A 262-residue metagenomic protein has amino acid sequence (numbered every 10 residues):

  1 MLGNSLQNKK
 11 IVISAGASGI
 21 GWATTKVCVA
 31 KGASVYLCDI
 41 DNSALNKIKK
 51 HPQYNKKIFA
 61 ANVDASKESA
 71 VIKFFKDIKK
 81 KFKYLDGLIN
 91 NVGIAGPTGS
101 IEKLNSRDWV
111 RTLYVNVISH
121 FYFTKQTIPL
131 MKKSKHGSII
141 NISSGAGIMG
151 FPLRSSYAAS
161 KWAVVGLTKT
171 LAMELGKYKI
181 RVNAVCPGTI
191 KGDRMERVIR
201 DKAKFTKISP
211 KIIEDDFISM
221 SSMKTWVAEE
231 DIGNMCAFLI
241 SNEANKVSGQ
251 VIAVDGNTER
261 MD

Functional and structural regions predicted by a protein language model:
L2-G3, A95-T98, M149, A237 (+1 more regions): Short C-terminal tail/terminal secondary-structure segment of NAD(P)H-dependent dehydrogenase/reductase domains
Y84, G176, R181, V247-G249: Short, small/polar-rich loop/turn modules that mediate ligand/substrate recognition or access, typified
G99-I101, N105-V110, F217: Substrate-binding pocket helix/loop in short-chain dehydrogenase/reductase
F121, M223-V254, E259: C-terminal substrate-recognition "lid" of short-chain dehydrogenase/reductases
T124, S160, T168: Active-site helix of classical SDR
P129, M173-K177, N245: Alpha-helical segment proximal to the catalytic Tyr-Lys
S144: Residue(s) in the substrate-gating loop at a strand-loop-helix junction that position the organic substrate next
